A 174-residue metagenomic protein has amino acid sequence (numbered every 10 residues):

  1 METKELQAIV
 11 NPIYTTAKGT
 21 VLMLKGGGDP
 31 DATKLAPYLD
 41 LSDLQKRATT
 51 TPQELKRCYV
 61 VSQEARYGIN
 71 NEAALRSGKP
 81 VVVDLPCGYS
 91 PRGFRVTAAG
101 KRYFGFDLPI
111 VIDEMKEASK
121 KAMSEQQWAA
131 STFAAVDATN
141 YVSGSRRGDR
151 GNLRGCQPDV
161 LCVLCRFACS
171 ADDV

Functional and structural regions predicted by a protein language model:
M1-V83, C87-V136, V142, G148-R150: Rossmann-like AdoMet
V142-R147, C169-V174: A short, conserved alpha-helix within the catalytic core of class I
G151-F167: Short SAM/SAH-binding signature in class I
